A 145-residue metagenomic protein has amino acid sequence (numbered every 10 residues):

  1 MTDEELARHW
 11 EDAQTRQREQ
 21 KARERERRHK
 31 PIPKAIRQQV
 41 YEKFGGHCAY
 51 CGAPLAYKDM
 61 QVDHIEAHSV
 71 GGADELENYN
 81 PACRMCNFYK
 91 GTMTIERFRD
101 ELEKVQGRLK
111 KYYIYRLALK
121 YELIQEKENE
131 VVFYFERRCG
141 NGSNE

Functional and structural regions predicted by a protein language model:
M1-K30, K34-A35, A53-L55, N80 (+1 more regions): Extended charged
P31-M60, C83: Short cysteine-rich loop/turn motifs with clustered Cys
A49, A67-H68: General alpha-helical segment detector with a strong preference for membrane-spanning helices and helix-boundary regions
D59, S69, K90-T92: Activation segment
M60, D74, M93-E96: Generic recognition of short, well-ordered alpha-helical segments
Q61-I65: Histidine-centered catalytic micro-motifs used for acid/base chemistry in nuclease and nucleotide-processing active
H68-S69, V105: Generic recognition of well-structured, leucine-rich alpha-helical segments and adjacent helix-turn regions within
V70-Y89: Short beta-strand-alpha-helix junction that forms the catalytic/metal-binding core of metal-dependent nuclease domains
